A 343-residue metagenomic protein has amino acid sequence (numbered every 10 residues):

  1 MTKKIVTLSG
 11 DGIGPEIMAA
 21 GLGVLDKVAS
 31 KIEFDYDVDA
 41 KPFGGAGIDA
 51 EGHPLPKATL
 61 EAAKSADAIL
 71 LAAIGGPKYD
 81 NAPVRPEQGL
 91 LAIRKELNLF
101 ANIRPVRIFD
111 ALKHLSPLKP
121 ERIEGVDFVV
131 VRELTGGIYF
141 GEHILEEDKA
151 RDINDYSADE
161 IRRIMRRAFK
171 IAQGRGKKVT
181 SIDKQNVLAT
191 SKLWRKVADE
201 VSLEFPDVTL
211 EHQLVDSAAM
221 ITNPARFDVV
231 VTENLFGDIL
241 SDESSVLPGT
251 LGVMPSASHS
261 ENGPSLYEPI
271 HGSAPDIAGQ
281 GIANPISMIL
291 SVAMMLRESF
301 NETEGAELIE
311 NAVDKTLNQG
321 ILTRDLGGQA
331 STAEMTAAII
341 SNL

Functional and structural regions predicted by a protein language model:
M1-K4, F34, K64-A68, N98-L99 (+8 more regions): Short coil/turn connectors at secondary-structure junctions
V6-G23, V28-A29, E147-A218, R226: Glycine-rich phosphate/diphosphate-binding loop of Rossmann-like nucleotide-binding domains
D11-G14, D67, V131, A168 (+5 more regions): Buried hydrophobic positions in well-ordered alpha/beta secondary-structure cores of metabolic enzymes
G21, L25, A198, M288-S299 (+1 more regions): Buried hydrophobic packing segments
E33-K57: N-terminal beta-loop-helix "entrance" segment that forms/cooperates in small-molecule cofactor or anionic ligand
G45-I48, R107, H114, I221-I321: Glycine-rich phosphate/nucleotide-binding loop
D49-N154, L235: N-terminal glycine-rich phosphate/adenylate-binding segment common to multiple enzyme folds
T135-S181, Q185-V187, F205, E304 (+1 more regions): Glycine-rich phosphate/pyrophosphate-binding loop and the adjoining helix
